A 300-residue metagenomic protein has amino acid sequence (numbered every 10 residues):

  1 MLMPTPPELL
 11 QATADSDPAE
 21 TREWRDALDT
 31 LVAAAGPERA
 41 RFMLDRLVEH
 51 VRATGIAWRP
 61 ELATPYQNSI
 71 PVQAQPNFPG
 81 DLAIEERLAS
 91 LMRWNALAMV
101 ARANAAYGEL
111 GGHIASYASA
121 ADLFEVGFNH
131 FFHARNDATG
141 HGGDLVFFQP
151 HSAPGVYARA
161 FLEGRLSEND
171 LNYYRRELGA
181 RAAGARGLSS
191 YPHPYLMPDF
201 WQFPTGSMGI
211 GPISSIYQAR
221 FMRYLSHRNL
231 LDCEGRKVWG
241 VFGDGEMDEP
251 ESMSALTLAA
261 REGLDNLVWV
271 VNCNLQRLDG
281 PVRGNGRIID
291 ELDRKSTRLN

Functional and structural regions predicted by a protein language model:
L9-A19: N-terminal intrinsically disordered, low-complexity tails
D17-A57: Amphipathic alpha-helical packing elements
L47, V51-A74, H141, Q149: Terminal amphipathic helices with adjacent charged low-complexity linkers/tails
S69, A74-Q75, P79-M92, A96-A106 (+1 more regions): Cofactor-binding active-site loop characterized by glycine-rich and histidine/acidic residues
V146-Q149, N266-N274: Short internal beta-strands
C273-V282: Short beta-alpha connecting loops at secondary-structure transitions that line or flank enzyme active sites
N285-R294: Acidic, Ser/Thr-rich peripheral helices and adjacent loops at domain boundaries
K295-N300: Conserved small/polar residues in nucleotide/adenosyl-binding loops
